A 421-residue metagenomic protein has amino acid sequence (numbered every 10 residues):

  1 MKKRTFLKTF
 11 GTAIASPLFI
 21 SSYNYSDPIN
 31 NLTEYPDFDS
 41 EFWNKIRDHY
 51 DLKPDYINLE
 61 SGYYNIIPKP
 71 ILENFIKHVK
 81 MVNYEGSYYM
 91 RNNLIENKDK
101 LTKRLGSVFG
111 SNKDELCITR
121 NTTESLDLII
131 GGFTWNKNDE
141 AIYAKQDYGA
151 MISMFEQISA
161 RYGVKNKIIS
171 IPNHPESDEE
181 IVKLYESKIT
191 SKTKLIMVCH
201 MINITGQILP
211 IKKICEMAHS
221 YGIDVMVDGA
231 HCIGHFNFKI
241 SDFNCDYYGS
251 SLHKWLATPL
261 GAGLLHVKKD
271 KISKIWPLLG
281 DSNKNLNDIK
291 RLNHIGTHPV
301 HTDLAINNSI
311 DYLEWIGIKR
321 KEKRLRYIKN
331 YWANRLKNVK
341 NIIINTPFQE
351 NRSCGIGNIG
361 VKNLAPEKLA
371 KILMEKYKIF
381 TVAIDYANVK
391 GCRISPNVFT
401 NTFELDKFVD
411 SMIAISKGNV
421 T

Functional and structural regions predicted by a protein language model:
K2-T421: Pyridoxal 5′-phosphate
